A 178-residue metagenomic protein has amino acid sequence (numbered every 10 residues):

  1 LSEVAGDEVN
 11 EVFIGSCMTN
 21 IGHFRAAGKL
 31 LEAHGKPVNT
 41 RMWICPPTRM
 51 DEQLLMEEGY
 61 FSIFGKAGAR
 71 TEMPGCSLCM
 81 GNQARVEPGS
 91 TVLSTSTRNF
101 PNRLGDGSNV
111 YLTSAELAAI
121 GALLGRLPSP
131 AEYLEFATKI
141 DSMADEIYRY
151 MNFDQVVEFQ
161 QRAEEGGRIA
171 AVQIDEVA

Functional and structural regions predicted by a protein language model:
L1-A178: Fe-S-dependent hydro-lyases/dehydratases of central metabolism
